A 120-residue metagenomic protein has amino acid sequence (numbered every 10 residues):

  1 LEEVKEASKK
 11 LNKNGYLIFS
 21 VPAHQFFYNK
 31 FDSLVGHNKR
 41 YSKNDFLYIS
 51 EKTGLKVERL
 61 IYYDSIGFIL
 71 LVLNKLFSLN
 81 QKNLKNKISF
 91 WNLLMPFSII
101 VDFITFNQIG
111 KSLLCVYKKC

Functional and structural regions predicted by a protein language model:
L1-N29, L47-S50, C115-K119: Conserved SAM-binding loop
E2-K5, D32-V35, L73-K75: Short, glycine/charged-enriched secondary-structure capping and boundary segments
K5, K43-L47, E51, L94-S98: Generic alpha-helical structural signal
S20, R40, R59: Active-site-adjacent beta-strand anchor residues
Q25-D32, F77-K82: Short glycine/proline- and charge-enriched loop/turn segments that cap or connect secondary-structure elements
K30-Y48, Y62-Y63: Acceptor-substrate binding/catalytic loop of class I
L55-S65: Conserved S-adenosyl-L-methionine
D64-C120: A C-terminal cap/extension of S-adenosyl-L-methionine-dependent methyltransferases that defines the acceptor-substrate
